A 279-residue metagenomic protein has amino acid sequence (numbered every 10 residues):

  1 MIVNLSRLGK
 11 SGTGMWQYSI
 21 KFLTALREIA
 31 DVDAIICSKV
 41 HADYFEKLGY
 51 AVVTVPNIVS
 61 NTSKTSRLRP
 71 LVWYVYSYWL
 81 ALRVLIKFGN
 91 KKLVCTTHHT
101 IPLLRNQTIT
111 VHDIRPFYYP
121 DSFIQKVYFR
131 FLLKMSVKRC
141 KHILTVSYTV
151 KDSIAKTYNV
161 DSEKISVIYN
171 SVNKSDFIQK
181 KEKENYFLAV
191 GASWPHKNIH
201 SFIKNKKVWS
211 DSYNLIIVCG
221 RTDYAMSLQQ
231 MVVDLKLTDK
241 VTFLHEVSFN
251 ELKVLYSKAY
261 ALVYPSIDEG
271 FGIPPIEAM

Functional and structural regions predicted by a protein language model:
M1-M279: Carbohydrate transferase catalytic cores enriched for Leloir-type hexosyltransferases
